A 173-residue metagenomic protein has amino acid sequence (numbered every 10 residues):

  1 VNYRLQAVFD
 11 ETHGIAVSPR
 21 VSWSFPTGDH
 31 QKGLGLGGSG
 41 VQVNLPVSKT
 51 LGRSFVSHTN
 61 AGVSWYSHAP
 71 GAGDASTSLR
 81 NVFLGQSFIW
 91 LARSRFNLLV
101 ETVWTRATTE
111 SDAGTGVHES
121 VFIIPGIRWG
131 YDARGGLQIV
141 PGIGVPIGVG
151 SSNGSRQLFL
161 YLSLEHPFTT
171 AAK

Functional and structural regions predicted by a protein language model:
V1, I15, G35-V41, S76-V82 (+3 more regions): Residues that define the transmembrane beta-barrel architecture of outer-membrane proteins
R4-Q6, N44-T50, S87-I89, R128-G130 (+1 more regions): Transmembrane beta-barrel domains of outer membrane proteins
A7, W23-D29, V63-S67, W104-T108 (+3 more regions): Transmembrane beta-strands of outer-membrane beta-barrel pores
D10-G14, R53-S57, S94-L98, D132-P141 (+1 more regions): Repeated loop/turn-to-beta-strand initiation elements of outer-membrane beta-barrel proteins
I15-V21, V41, S57-A61, V82 (+4 more regions): Transmembrane beta-strands of outer-membrane beta-barrel proteins
H30-L36, G71-T77, E110-G116, I147-N153: Outer-membrane beta-barrel domain signature
F83-G144: Glycine/small-residue-rich hydrophobic helix-like segments
I127-W129, S155-K173: Outer-membrane beta-barrel "beta-signal"
